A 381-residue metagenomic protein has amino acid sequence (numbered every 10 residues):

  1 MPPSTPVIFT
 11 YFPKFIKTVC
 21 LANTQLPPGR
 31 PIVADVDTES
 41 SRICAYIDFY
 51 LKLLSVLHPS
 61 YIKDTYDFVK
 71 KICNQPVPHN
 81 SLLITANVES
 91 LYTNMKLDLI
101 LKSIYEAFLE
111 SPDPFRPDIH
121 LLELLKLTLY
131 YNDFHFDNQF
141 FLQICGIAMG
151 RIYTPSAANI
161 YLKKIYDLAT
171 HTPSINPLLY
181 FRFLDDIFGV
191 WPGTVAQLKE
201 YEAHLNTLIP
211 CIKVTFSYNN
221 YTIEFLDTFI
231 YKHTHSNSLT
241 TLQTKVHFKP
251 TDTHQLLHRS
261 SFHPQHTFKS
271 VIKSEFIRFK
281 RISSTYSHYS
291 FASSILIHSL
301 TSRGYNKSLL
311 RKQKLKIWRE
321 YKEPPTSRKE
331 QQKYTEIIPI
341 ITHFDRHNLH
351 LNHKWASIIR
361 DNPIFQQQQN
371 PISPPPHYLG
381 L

Functional and structural regions predicted by a protein language model:
M1-L381: Charged structural interfaces that engage phosphate-rich ligands and support phosphoryl-transfer chemistry
